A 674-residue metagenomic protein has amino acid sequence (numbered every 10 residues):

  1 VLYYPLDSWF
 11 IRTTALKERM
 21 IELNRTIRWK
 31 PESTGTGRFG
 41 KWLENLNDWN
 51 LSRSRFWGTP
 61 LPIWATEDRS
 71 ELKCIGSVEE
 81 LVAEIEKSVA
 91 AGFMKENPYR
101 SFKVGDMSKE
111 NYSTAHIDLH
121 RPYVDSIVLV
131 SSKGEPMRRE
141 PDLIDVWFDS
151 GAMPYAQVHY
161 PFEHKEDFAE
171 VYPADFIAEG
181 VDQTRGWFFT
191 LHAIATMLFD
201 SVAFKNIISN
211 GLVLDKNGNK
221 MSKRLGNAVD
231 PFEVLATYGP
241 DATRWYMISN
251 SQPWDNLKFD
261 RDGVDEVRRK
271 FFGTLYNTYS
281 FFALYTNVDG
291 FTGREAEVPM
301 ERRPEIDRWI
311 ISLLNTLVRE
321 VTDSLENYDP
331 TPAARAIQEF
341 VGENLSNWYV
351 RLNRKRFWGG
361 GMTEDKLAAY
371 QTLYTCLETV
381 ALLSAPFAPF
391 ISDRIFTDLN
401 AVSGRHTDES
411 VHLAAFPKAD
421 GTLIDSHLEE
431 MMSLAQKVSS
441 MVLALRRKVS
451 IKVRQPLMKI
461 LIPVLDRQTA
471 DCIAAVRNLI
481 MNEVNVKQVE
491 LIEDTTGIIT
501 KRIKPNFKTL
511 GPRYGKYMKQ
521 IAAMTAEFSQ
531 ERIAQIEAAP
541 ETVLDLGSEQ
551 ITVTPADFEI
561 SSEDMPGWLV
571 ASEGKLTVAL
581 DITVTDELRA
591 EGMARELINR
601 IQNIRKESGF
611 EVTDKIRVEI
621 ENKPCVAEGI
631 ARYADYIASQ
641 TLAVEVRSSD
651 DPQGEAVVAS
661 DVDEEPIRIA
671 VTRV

Functional and structural regions predicted by a protein language model:
V1-E44: Active-site "lid/cap" and pocket-lining segments within catalytic core domains
K30-G35, D255-V264: Short, solvent-exposed helix-loop connector elements
K41-F148, A152-P154, L198-P240, V264-V674: Feature 926 captures the class I aminoacyl-tRNA synthetase adenylation module centered on the KMSKS loop
Q157-F162: Cytochrome P450 core scaffold surrounding the K-helix E-X-X-R motif and the conserved "meander" helix-loop region
V171-D182: A short glycine/serine-rich beta->alpha loop
Y246-S249: Structured mid-domain segments that build the active-site/substrate or prosthetic-cofactor binding neighborhood
